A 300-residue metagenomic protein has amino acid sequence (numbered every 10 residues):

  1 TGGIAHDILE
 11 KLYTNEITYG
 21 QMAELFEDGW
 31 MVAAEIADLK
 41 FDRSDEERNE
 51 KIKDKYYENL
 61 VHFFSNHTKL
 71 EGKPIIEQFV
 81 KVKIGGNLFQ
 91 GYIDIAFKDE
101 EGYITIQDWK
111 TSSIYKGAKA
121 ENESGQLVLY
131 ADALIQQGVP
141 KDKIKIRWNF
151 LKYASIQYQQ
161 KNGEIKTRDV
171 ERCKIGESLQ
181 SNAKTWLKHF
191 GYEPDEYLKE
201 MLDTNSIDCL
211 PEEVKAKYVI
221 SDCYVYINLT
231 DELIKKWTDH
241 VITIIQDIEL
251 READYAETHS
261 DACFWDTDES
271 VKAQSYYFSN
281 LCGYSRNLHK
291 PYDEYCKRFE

Functional and structural regions predicted by a protein language model:
T1-E300: RecB-family 4Fe-4S metal-dependent nuclease core
